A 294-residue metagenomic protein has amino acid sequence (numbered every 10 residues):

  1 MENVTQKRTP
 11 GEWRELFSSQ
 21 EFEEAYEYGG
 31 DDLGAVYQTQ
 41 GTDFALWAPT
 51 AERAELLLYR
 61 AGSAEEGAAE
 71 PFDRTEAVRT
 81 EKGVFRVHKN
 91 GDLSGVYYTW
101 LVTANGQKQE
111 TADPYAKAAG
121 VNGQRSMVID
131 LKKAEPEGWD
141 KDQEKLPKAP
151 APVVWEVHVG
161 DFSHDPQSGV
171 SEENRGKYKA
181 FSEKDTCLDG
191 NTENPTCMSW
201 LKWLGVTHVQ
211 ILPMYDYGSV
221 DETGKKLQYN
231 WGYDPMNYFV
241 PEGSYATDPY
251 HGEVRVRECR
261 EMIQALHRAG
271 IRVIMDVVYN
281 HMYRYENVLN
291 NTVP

Functional and structural regions predicted by a protein language model:
M1-T39, G67-P71, R79-D185: The feature marks proteins involved in alpha-glucan
Q40-A45: Structural beta-strand segments of beta-rich domains
W47-A54, L93: Short proline/glycine-enriched turn/loop motifs at strand-loop junctions of beta-rich domains
E55-L57, T99: Beta-strand signatures of extracellular beta-sandwich domains
Y59, P71-D73: Extended, well-structured beta-strand/loop surface patches that form recognition or cofactor-anchoring regions within
A61-S63: Beta-propeller domains
E76: Blade-loop segments of beta-propeller domains
G160-P294: Substrate-binding/active-site clefts of carbohydrate-active enzymes
